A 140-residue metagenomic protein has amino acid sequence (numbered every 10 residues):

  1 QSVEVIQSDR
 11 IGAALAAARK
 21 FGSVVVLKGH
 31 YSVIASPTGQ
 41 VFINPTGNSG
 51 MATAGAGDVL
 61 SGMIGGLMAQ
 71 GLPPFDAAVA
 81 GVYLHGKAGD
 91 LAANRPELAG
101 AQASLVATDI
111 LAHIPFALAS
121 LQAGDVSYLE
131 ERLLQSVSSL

Functional and structural regions predicted by a protein language model:
Q1-P45, A119-L140: Glycine-rich phosphate/dinucleotide-binding loop and adjoining beta-alpha-beta core of small-molecule
S2-R10, G71-D76, E97-L105: Short, charged, surface-exposed loops that flank catalytic or proteolytic processing sites
R10-R19, P74-A88, A107-P115, L129-L133: Short, well-structured alpha-helical segments that form the helix of a local strand-helix-strand
Y31, S49, A56-L60, I64 (+1 more regions): Gly/Ser/Thr-rich beta-alpha loop segments that engage phosphate groups in nucleotides
V41-G55: Short pre-catalytic strand/loop immediately N-terminal to key active-site residues, enriched for Gly-Thr
T53-L84: Short, small-residue alpha-helix embedded
G89-L140: Charged C-terminal helix
